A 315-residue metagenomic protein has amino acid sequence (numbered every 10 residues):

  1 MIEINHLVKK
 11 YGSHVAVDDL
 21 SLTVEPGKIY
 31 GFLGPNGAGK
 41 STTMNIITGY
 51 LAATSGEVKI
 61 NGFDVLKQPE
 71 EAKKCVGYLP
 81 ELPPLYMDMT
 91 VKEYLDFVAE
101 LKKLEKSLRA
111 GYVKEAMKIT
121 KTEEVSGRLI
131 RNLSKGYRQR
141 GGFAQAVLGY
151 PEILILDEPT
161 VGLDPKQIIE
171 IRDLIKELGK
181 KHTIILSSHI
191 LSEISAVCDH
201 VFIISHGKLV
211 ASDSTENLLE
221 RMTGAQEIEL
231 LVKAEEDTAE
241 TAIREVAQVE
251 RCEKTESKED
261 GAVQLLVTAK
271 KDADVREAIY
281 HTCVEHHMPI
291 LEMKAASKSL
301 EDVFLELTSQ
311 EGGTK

Functional and structural regions predicted by a protein language model:
I2-I4, K9-S205, V210-A211: ABC transporter nucleotide-binding domains
G77, K103, G142, E220-G224 (+2 more regions): A generic structural signal for secondary-structure junctions that act as hinges or helix/strand caps at the edges
K121, E250-T255, P289-K294: A short linear hydrophobic-aromatic micro-motif
D173-L186, I190-T268: ABC transporter nucleotide-binding domain
T268-K315: C-terminal coupling/interaction segments
